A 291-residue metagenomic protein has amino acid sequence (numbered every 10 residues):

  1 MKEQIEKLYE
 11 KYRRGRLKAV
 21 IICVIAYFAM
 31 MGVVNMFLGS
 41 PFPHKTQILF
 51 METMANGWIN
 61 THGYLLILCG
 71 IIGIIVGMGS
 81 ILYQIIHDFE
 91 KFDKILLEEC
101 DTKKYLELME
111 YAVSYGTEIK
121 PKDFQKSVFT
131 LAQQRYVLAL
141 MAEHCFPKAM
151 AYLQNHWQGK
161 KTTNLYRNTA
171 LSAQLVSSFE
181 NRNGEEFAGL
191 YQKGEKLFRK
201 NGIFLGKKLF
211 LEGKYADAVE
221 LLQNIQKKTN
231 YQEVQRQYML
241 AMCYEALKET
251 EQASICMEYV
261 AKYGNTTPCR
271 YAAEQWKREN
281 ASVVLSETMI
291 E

Functional and structural regions predicted by a protein language model:
E6-G15, G39, G73-K103: Transmembrane-cytosolic junction motif
E6-L8, Y105-S114, F146-Q158, R182-E195 (+3 more regions): Alpha-helical repeat scaffolds
L17-S40, I72: Canonical alpha-helical transmembrane segments of integral membrane proteins
M51-G73: Hydrophobic alpha-helical transmembrane segments
L82-K91, Q125-R135, K161-S172, G194-F204 (+2 more regions): Generic helix N-cap/helix-start motif at coil->alpha-helix transitions
L82-S127, K148: Membrane-proximal helical linkers
K94-E98, A139, A173-E180, K208-L211 (+1 more regions): Residue-level signature for tetratricopeptide repeat
F210-E291: Long, non-transmembrane cytosolic or organellar matrix-exposed soluble domains/tails of integral membrane proteins
